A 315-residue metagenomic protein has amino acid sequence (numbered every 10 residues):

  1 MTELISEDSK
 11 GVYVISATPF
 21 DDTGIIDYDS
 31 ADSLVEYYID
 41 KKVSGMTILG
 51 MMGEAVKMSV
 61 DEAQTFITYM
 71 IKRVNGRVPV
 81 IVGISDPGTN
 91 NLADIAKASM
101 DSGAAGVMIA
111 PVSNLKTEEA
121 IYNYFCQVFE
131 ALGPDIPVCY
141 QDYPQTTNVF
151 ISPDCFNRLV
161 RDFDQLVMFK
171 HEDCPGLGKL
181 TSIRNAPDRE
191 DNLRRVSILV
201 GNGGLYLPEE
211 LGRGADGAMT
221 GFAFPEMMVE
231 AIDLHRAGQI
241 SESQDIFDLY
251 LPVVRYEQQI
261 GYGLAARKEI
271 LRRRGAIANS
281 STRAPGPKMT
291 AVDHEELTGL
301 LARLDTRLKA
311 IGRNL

Functional and structural regions predicted by a protein language model:
T2-N148: Active-site beta->alpha loop and helix N-cap motifs at the rims of alpha/beta catalytic domains
D8-P19, K41-V43, A215, A223-L315: C-terminal alpha-helical cap/extension of soluble enzyme domains
G24, Y38, M70, S99 (+6 more regions): Buried hydrophobic positions in well-ordered alpha/beta secondary-structure cores of metabolic enzymes
A31, A63, I67, L92 (+5 more regions): A general structural signal for well-ordered alpha-helical segments in protein cores
M52-K57, D86-A93, A120-V128, T147-C155 (+6 more regions): Noncatalytic linker/hinge segments flanking ATPase motor cores
G133, Y143-I260: Catalytic alpha/beta core domains of metabolic enzymes, predominantly
